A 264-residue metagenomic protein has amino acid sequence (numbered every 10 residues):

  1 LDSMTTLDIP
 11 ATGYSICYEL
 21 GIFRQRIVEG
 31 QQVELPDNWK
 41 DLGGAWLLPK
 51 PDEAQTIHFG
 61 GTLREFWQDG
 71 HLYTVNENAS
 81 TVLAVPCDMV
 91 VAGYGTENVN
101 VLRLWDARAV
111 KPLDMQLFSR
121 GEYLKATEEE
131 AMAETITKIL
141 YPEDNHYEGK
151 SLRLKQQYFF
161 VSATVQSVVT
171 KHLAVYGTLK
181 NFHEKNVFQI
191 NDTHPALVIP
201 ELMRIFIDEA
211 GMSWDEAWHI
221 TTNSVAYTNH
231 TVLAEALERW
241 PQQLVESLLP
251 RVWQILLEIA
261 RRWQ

Functional and structural regions predicted by a protein language model:
L1-Q264: A conserved ligand/cofactor-binding region detector
